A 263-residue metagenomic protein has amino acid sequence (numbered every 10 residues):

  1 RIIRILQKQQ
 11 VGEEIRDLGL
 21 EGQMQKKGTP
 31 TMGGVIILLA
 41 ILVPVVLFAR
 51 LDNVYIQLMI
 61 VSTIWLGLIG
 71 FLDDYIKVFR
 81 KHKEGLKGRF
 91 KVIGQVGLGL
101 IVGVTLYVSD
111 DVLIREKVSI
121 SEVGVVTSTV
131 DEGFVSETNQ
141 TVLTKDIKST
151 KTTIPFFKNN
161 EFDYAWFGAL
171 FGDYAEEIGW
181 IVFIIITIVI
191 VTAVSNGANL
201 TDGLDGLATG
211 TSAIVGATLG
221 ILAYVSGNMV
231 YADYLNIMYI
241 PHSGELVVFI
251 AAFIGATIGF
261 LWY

Functional and structural regions predicted by a protein language model:
R1-E21, Q25: N-terminal alpha-helical transmembrane segments of multi-pass membrane transport and channel/translocase proteins
R1-Q7, I37-L68, R89, I101-V135 (+3 more regions): Alpha-helical transmembrane segments
R16-T29, K83-Q95: Juxtamembrane helix-capping/reentrant segments at transmembrane boundaries
K77-K87, G172: Membrane interface segments of multi-pass transport proteins and intramembrane proteases
I147-A175: P-loop potassium selectivity filter motif centered on the GYG triad
